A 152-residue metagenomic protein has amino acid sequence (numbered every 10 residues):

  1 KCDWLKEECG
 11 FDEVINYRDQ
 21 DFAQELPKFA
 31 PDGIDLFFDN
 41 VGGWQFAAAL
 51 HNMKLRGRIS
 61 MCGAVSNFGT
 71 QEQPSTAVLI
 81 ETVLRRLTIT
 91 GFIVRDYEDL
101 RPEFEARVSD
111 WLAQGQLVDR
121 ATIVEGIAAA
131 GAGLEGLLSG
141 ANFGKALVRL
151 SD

Functional and structural regions predicted by a protein language model:
K1-A48, R95: Adenosine-nucleotide cofactor-binding segment
W4, D12-I15, N40, E105 (+3 more regions): PLP-dependent amino-acid enzyme catalytic core
D12-R18, T122-A129: Short acidic-hydrophobic, aromatic-tinged amphipathic segments that line or gate anion-handling sites
D35-F38, G91-F92, D119-A121: Short catalytic-loop micro-motif centered on adjacent basic/acidic residues
F38, L50, S109, G131-L134: Non-transmembrane alpha-helical segments in soluble domains of secreted/periplasmic/extracellular proteins
W44-L117, L150-D152: Glycine-rich phosphate-binding loop and adjacent beta-alpha segment of Rossmann(oid) nucleotide-cofactor-binding
Q116-I123, G131-D152: C-terminal capping/lid region of NAD(P)-dependent oxidoreductase domains
